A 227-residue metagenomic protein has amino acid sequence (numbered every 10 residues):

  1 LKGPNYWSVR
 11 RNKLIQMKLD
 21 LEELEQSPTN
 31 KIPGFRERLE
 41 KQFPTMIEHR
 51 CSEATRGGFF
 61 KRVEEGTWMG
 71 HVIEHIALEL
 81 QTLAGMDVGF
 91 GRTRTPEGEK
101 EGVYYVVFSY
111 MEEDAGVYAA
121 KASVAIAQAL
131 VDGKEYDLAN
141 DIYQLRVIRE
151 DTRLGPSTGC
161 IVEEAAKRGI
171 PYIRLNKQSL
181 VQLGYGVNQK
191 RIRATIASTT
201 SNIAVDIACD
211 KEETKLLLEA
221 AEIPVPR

Functional and structural regions predicted by a protein language model:
L1-D141, I148-E150: Long, compositionally biased, glycine/small-hydrophobic-enriched stretches that function as flexible linkers, tethers
V103, V107-R227: Conserved N-proximal alpha/beta basic substrate-recognition cap immediately N-terminal to, or forming the N-lobe
